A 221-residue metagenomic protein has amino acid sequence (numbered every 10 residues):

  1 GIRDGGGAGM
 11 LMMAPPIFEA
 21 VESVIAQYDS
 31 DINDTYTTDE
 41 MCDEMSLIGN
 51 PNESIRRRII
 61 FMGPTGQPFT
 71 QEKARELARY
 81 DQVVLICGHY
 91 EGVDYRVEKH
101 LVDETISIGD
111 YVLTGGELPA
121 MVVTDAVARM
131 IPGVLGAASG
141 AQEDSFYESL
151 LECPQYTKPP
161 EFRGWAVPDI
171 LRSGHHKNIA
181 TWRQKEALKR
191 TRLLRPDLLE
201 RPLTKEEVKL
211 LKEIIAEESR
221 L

Functional and structural regions predicted by a protein language model:
G1-E19: A short aromatic-anchored loop/beta-hairpin motif
A8-L11, T65-P68, Y90, D94 (+5 more regions): Gly/Ser/Thr-rich beta-alpha loop segments that engage phosphate groups in nucleotides
M13-H89, P132: S-adenosyl-L-methionine/SAH cofactor-binding core of RNA-modifying enzymes
A14-P15, Y95-R96, V123-T124, T181-R183 (+1 more regions): Short hydrophobic alpha-helical segments that form membrane-spanning helices or hydrophobic packing faces of helical
Y36, P159-L221: SAM-dependent methyltransferases
Q71-K73, R96-E98, P154: Short, well-ordered secondary-structure micro-motifs
V93, V97-D144: Structured adenosyl-cofactor binding patch, chiefly the S-adenosyl-L-methionine
L118, M130-D169: Internal, active-site/partner-interface "lid" segment
